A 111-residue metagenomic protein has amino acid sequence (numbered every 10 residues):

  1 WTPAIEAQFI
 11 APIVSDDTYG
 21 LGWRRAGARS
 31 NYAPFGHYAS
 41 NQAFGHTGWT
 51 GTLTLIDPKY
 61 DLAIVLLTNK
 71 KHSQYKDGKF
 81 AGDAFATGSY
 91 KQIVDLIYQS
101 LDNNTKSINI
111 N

Functional and structural regions predicted by a protein language model:
W1-N111: Catalytic loop of the DD-peptidase/beta-lactamase superfamily, centered on the K-T-G motif and neighboring
